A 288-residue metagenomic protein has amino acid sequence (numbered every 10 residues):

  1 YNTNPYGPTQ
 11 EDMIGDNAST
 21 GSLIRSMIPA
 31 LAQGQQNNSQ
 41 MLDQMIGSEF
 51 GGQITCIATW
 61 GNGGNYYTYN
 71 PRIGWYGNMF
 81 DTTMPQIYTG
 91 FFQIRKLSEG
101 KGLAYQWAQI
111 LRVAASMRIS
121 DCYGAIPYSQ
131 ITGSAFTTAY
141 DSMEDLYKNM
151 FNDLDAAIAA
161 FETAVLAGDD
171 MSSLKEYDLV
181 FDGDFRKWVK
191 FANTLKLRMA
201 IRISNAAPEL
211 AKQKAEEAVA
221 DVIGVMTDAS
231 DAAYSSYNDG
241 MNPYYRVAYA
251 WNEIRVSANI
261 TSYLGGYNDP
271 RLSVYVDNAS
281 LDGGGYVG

Functional and structural regions predicted by a protein language model:
Y1-T55, T82: Membrane-proximal, proline-rich intrinsically disordered regions
N17-A18, C56-L111, A115-G288: Structured, solvent-exposed acidic/aromatic patches
